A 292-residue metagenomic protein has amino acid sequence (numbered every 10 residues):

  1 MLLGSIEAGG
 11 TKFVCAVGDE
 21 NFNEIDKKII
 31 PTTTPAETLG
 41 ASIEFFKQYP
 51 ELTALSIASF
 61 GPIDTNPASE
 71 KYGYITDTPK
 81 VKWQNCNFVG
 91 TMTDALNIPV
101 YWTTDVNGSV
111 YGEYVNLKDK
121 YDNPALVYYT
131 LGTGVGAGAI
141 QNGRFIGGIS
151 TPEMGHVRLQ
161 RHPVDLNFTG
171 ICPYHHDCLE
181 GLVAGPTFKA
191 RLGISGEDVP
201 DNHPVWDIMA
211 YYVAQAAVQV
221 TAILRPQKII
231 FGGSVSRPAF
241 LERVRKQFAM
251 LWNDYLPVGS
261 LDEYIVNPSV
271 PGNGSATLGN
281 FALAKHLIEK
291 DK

Functional and structural regions predicted by a protein language model:
M1-A54, I63-K71, G90-V100, V115-N123 (+3 more regions): ATP-binding/phosphotransfer module of carbohydrate and carboxylate kinases, centering on a glycine-rich
E7, S56-F60, Y128-G134, G138: Short beta-strand segments
I29, K80, S150-T151: Short clusters of small/polar residues that mark proteolytic maturation junctions
T32-T33, P152-G155: A short acidic/small-residue loop/turn micro-motif
S69-Q84: A charged helix-plus-loop insertion that forms the helical arch/lid used to bind and gate nucleic-acid substrates
W102-V106: Short loop/edge segments at beta-strand edges and connector loops that shape dinucleotide/nucleotide cofactor-binding
N107, G134, S236: Catalytic metal-binding/acid-base residues of hydrolase active sites
